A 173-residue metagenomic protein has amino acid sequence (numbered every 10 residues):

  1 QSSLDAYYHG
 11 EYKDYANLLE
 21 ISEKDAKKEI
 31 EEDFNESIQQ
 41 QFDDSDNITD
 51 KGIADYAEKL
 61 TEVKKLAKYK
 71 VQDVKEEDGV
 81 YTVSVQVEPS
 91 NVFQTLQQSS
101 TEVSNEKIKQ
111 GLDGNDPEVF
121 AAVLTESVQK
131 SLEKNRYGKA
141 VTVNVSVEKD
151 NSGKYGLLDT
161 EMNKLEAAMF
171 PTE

Functional and structural regions predicted by a protein language model:
Q1-E62: Core segments of small alpha/beta cavity-forming domains
G10-D14, S90-N91, G153-G156, N163-K164: Primarily extracytoplasmic ectodomains and periplasmic/lumenal surface modules that are beta-strand-rich
L19-S22, D73-K75, V85-P89, D159-N163: A mature extracytoplasmic/lumenal domain signature
Q40-E118: Surface-exposed, charged secondary-structure patches
Q72-D73, S131-K134: Beta-strand-rich interaction surfaces with strong enrichment in secreted/lumenal proteins
N105-V119, E133-E173: Short beta-strand edge/turn micro-motifs at domain boundaries
A121-V123: C-terminal low-complexity, charged extensions that often adopt amphipathic alpha-helices
E126-S127: Active-site glycine-rich loop that binds ribose-phosphate moieties when present
